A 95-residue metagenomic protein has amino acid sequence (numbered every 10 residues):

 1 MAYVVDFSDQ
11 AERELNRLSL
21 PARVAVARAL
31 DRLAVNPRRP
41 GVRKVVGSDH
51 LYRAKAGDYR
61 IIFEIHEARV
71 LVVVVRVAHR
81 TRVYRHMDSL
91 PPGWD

Functional and structural regions predicted by a protein language model:
M1-A29: Arg/Lys-rich, positively charged N-terminal/basic patches that mediate binding to nucleic acids
A2-V4, R17, E64-D95: Enriched for short, Lys/Arg-rich terminal
L18, L30-L33, D49, L90: Alpha-helix boundary/capping residues
L33-R39: Short proline/glycine- and basic residue-enriched helix-capping loop/turn segments at helix->loop/beta transitions
P40-R82: Basic/aromatic recognition patch in beta-strand/loop cores that engages polyanionic ligands
